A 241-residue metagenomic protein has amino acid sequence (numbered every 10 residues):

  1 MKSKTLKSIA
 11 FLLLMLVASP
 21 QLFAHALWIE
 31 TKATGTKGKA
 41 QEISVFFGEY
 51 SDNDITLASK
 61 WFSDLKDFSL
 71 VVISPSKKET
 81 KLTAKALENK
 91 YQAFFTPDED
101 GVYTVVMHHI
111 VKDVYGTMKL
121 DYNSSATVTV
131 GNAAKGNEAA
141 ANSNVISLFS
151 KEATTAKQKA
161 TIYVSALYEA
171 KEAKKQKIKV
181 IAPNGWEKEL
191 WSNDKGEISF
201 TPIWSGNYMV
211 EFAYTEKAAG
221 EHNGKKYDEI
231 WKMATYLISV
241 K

Functional and structural regions predicted by a protein language model:
M1-A10: Bacterial N-terminal signal peptides that target proteins for export
S19-H25: Sec/Tat signal peptide C-region and signal peptidase I cleavage site
H25-S44, M118-T161, L167, K171 (+2 more regions): Beta-strand-rich domain onsets/edges
F47-K60: Short amphipathic, basic-aromatic surface patches that mediate peripheral association with negatively charged
D52, I110-T117, E216-E221: Short acidic/polar inter-strand loop motif in beta-rich domains
F68-K78, K177-L190: Short amphipathic beta-strand segments in non-cytosolic proteins
E88-A93, G101, S192-P202, G206: Glycine-centered loop-to-beta-strand initiation motif
D100-D113, N207-E216: Short, aromatic- and glycine-rich surface loops/edge beta-strands on solvent-exposed regions
